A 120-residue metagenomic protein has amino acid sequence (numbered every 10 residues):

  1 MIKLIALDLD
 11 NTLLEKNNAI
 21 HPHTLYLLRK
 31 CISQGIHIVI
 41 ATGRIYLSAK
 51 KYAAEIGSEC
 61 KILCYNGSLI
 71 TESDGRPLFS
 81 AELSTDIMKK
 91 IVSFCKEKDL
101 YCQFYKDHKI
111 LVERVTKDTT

Functional and structural regions predicted by a protein language model:
M1-K3, S58-E59: Short loop/turn microsegments at loop-to-beta-strand junctions
I2-N18, I91: Asp-based phosphoryl-transfer active-site loop
P22-T120: Active-site phosphate-binding/coordination module
